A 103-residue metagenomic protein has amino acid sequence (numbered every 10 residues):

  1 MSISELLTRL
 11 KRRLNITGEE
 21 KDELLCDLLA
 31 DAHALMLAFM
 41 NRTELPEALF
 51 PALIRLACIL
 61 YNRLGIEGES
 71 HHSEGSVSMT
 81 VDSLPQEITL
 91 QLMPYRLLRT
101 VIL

Functional and structural regions predicted by a protein language model:
M1-P51, E87-L103: Conserved short "hinge" loops at termini or chain/domain junctions
L49-F50, I54-L103: Short loop/turn elements at secondary-structure junctions
